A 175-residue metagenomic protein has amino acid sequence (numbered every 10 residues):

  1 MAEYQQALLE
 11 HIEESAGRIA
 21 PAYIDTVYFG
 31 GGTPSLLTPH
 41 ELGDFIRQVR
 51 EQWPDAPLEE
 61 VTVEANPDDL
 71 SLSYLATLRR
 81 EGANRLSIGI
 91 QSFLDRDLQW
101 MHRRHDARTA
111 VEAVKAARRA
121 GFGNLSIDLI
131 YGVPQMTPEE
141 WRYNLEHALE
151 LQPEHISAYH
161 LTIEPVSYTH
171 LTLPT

Functional and structural regions predicted by a protein language model:
M1-R18, A22-L171: Conserved non-cysteine loop/helix-boundary elements of the Radical SAM core domain that shape
